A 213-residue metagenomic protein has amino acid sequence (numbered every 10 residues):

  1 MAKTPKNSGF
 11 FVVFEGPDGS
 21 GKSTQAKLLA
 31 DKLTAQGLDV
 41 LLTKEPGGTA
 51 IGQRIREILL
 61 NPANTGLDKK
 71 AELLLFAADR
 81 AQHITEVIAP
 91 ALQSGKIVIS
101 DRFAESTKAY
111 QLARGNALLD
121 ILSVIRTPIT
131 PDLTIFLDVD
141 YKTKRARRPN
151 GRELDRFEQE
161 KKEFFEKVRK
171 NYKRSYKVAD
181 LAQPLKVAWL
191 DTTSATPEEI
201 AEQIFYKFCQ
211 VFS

Functional and structural regions predicted by a protein language model:
A2-K6, A30, K142-S213: NTP-dependent small-molecule kinase module
F11: Walker A (P-loop) ATP-phosphate-binding motif of ABC ATPase nucleotide-binding domains
F14: Hydrophobic anchor at the beta1->P-loop junction of P-loop NTPases
G19: Walker A (P-loop) phosphate-binding loop of P-loop NTPases
K22: Conserved lysine of the Walker
Q25: Hydrophobic positions on the alpha1 helix immediately C-terminal to the Walker A/P-loop
Q36-S123: ATP-dependent small-molecule kinase phosphotransfer cores that center on conserved nucleotide phosphate-binding segments
R102-N171: A glycine- and Lys/Arg-enriched "phosphate-lid" helix/loop adjacent to the NTP-binding pocket of small-molecule kinases
